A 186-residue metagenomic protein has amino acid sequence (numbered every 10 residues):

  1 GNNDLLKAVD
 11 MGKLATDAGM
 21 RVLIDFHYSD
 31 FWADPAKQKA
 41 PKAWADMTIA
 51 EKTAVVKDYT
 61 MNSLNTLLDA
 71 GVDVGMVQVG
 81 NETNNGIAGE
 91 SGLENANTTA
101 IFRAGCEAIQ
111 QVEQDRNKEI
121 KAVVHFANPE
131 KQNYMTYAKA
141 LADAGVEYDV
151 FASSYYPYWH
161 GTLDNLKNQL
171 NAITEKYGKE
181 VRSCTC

Functional and structural regions predicted by a protein language model:
G1, G80, S154: Conserved residues at the C-terminal ends of beta-strands
G1-D17, R21: N-terminal carbohydrate-binding/catalytic regions of secreted carbohydrate-active enzymes
L5-L6, D34-A140, V146, G161-N168: Active-site cleft segment of glycoside hydrolase catalytic domains centered on the general acid/base Glu
T16, Q110, T174-E175: Anion (oxyanion) recognition and catalysis
V22-D34: Short, solvent-exposed beta-strand-terminating loops
I24, N81, C184-T185: Active-site flanking residues adjacent to catalytic metal/cofactor-binding acidic residues
D25, V77, F151: Conserved, mostly hydrophobic/aromatic
N85-S91, K121-V124, N128, Y148 (+2 more regions): Active-site clefts of carbohydrate-active enzymes
